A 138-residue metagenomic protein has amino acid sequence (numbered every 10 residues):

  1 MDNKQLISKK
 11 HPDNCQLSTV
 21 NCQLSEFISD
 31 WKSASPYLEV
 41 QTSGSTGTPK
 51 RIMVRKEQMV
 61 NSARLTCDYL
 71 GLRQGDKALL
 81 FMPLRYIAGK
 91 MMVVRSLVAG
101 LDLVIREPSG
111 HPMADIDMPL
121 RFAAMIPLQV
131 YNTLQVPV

Functional and structural regions predicted by a protein language model:
M1-Q5, P12-E26: Short, basic, low-complexity termini and linkers enriched in Ser/Thr/Gly/Pro that act as targeting/leader peptides
S25-Q41, Q74-D76: Conserved pre-ATP/AMP-binding loop-to-beta segment of ANL
S29, R64-D68, V130, L134: Generic structural signal for well-ordered alpha-helical scaffold segments
Y37-R64, G71: Conserved AMP-binding A3 loop
T42-S45, A78, V93, A123: Conserved S/T- and glycine-rich ATP-binding loop of Class I adenylate-forming
V54, A88, M125: A conserved hydrophobic position in a structured secondary element of the catalytic/binding core that shapes
L70-L103: Conserved AMP-binding loop of ANL adenylate-forming enzymes
P108-V138: Adenylate-forming
